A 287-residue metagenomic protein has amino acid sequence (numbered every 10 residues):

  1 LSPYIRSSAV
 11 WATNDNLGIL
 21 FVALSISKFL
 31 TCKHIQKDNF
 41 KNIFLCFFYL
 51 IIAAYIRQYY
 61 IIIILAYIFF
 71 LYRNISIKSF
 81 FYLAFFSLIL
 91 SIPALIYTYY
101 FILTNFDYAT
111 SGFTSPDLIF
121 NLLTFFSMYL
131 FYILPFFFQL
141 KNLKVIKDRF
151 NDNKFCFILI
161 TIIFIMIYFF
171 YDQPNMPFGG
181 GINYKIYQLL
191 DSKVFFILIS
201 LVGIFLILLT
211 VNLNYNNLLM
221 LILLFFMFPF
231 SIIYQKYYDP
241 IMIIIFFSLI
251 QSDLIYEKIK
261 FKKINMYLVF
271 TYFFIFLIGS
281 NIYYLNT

Functional and structural regions predicted by a protein language model:
Y4, L17-I35, N42-L50, I64-Y67 (+1 more regions): Specific aromatic-rich, kink-prone transmembrane helix
S7, K41-R57, I64-F69, F86-I92 (+1 more regions): Membrane-interface alpha helices of multi-pass inner-membrane proteins
V10-L17, Y234-Q235: Short acidic/glycine- and proline-prone juxtamembrane loop motifs at membrane-interface regions of multi-pass membrane
F21, Q58-L71, K236-I241: Transmembrane-embedded, aromatic-rich helix segments that form part of the hydrophobic channel/pocket engaging
L30-F44, L71-Y82, F138-F150, L206-Y215 (+1 more regions): Membrane-interface junctions at the ends of membrane-embedded or membrane-associated helices
K41, L88, N151-I162, N216-L224 (+1 more regions): Signature aromatic-anchored transmembrane alpha helix within multi-pass, membrane-resident enzymes that catalyze glycan
L65-F70, K78-G181, I278-Y284: Membrane-lumen/periplasm interface segments of specific transmembrane helices in polyprenyl phosphate-linked
T124-L134, I182-L206, I233-D253: Hydrophobic/aromatic-rich transmembrane helices and adjacent perimembrane loops
